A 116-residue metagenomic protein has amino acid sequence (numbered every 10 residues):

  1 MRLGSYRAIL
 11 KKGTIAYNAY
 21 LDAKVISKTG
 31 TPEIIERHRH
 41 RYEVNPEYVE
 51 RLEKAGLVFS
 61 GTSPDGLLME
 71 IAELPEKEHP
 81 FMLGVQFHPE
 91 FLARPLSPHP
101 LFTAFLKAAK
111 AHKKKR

Functional and structural regions predicted by a protein language model:
M1-R116: Amide-donor transfer/coupling interface in amidating biosynthetic enzymes
